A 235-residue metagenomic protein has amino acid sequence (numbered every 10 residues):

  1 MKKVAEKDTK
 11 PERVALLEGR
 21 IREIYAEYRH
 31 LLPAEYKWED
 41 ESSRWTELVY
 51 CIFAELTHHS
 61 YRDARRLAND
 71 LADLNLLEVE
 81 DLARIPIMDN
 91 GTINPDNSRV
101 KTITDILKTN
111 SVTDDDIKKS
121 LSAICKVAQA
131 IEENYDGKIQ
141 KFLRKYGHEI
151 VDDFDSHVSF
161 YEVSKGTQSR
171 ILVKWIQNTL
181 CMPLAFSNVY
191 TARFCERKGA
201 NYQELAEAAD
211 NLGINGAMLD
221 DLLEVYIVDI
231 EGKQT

Functional and structural regions predicted by a protein language model:
M1-D114: Structure-specific DNA junction-binding interface
M1-S42, T46, I117-Q129, Y135-T235: C-terminal accessory module of base-excision DNA glycosylases/AP lyases that mediates lesion recognition and DNA
F53-Y61, N75-L76, E132, L180 (+2 more regions): Short alpha-helix boundary/capping elements
